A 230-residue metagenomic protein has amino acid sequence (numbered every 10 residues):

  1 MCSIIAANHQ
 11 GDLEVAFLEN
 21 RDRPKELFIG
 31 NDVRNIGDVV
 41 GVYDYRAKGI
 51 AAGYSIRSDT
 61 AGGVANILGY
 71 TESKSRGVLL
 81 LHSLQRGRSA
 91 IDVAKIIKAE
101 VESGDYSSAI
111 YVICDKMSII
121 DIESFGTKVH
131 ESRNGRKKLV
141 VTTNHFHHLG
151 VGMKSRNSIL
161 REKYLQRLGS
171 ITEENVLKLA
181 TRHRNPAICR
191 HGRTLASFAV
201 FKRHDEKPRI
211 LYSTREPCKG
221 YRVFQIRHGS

Functional and structural regions predicted by a protein language model:
M1-S230: N-terminal nucleophile
